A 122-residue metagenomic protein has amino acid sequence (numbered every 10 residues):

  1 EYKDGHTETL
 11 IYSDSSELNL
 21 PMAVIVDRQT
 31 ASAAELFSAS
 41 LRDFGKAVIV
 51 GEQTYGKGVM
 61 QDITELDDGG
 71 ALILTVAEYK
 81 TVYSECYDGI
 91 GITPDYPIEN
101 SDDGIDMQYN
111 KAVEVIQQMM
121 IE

Functional and structural regions predicted by a protein language model:
E1-T30, G58-E65, V76-K80, C86-Y87: Gly/Ser/Thr-rich loop/hinge elements
E1-T9, S40-D43, V48-V50: Glycine- and acidic-residue-enriched helix-capping/beta->alpha junction motif
S16, R28-E35, D102-N110: Soluble non-cytosolic domains of exported or imported proteins
E17-M22, S32, F44, G69-L74 (+1 more regions): Extracytoplasmic
L20, E35-D43, M107-N110, E114: Solvent-exposed, polar/charged alpha-helical surfaces in well-ordered, non-transmembrane soluble domains, broadly
Q29-S32, F44-K57: Short, well-structured beta-strand/strand-turn elements
K80-T81, E85-P97, S101-D102: Active-site-adjacent mobile loop/cap segments within catalytic or ligand-binding domains
I98-E122: C-terminal recognition in membrane/secretory proteostasis and scaffolding
